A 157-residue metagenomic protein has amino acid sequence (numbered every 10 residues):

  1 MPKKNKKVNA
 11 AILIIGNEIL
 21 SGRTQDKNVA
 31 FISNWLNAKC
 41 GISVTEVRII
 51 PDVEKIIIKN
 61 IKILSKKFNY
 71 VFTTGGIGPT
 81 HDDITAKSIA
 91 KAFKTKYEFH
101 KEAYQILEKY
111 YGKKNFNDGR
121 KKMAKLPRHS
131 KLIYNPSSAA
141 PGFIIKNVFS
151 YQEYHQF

Functional and structural regions predicted by a protein language model:
N5-A11: Extreme N-terminal starter segment of soluble prokaryotic enzymes
K7, A30-A92: N-terminal small/polar loop signature for handling phosphorylated ligands or for N-terminal nucleophile
I15, I19-V29: Glycine- and acidic-residue-enriched helix-capping/strand-helix junction motifs
I15-N17, T73-H81, Q152-Y154: Glycine-rich beta-strand-to-loop/alpha-helix junction loops that act as flexible
G22, I50, Y151: Active-site-adjacent beta-strand anchor residues
I56, I84-Q152, Q156-F157: Proline/glycine-rich low-complexity loops and linkers
